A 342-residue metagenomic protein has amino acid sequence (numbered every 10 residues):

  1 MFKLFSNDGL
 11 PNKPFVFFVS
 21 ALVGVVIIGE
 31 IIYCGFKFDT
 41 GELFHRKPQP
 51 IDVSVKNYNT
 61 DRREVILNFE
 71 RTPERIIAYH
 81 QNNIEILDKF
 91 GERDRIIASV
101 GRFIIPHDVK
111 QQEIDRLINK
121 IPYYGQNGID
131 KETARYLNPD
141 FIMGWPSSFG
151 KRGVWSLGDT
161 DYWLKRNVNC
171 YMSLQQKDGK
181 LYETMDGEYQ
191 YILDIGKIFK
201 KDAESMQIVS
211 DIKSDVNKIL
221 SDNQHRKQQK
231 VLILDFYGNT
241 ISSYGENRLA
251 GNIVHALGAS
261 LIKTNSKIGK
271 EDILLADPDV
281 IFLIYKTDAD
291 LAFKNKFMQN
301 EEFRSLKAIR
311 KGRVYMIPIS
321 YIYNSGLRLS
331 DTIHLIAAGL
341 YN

Functional and structural regions predicted by a protein language model:
F2-E85, K197-L234, D277, G339-N342: Bacterial Sec-exported substrate-binding components of ABC uptake systems
F38-G41, Y182-K197, M206, R226 (+1 more regions): Structured C-terminal subdomain patch of bacterial secreted/periplasmic proteins
N68, I129-F141, G269-D277: Short helices/loops that flank or line small-molecule/ion binding pockets
R75-L137, F141-R152, I262: A short, structured surface patch at a secondary-structure boundary
N82-E85, R102-I105, F141-I142, S147-R152 (+4 more regions): Solvent-exposed loop/turn segments at secondary-structure junctions within structured extracellular/periplasmic domains
I104, S242-G269: Alpha-helical, coiled-coil/dimerization segments enriched in small aliphatic residues
I105-P106, S148-T160, V168-D194, Q228-L249: Extracytoplasmic ligand-binding site segments that recognize negatively charged/polar headgroups
S148-K165, L283-M298: A ligand-binding cleft/hinge motif common to bilobed small-molecule-binding domains
